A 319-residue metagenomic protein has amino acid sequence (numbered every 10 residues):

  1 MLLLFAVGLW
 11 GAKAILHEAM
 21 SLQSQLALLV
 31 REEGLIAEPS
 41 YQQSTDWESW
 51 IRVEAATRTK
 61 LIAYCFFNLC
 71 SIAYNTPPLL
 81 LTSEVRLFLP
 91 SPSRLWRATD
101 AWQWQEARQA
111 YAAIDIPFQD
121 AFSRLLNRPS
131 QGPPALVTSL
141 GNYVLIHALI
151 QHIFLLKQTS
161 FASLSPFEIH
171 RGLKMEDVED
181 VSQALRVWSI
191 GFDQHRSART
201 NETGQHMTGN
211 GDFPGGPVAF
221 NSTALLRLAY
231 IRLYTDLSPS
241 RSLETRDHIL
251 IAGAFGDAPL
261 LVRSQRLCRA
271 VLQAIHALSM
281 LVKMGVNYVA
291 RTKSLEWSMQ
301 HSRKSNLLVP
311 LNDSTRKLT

Functional and structural regions predicted by a protein language model:
M1-R128, I190-N210: Acidic, Ser/Thr-rich, low-complexity intrinsically disordered regions in fungal proteins
G8-A14, P129, P134, I153 (+1 more regions): Extended alpha-helical interaction segments
L29-S40, I114-R128, S139-L318: Long, amphipathic alpha-helical regulatory blocks in the mid-to-C-terminal portion of eukaryotic proteins
I51-T57, P133-L140, A219-S222: Structural motif
